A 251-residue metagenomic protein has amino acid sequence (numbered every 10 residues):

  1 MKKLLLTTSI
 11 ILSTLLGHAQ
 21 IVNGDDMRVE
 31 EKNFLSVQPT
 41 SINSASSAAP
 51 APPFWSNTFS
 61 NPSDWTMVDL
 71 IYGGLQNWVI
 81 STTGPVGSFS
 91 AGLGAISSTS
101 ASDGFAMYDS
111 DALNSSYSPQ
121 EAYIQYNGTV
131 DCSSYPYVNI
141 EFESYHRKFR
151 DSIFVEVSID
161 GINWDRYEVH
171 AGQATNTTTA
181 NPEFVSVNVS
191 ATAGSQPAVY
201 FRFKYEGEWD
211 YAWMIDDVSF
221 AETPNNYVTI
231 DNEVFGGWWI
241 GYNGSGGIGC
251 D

Functional and structural regions predicted by a protein language model:
M1-D26: Bacterial Sec-dependent N-terminal signal peptides
G24-D26, F34-A112, G172, W238-D251: Extracellular glycan-recognition surfaces and repeat-rich motifs
F59, I124-G128, C132-R147, P197-E206 (+1 more regions): Extracellular beta-strand-rich recognition modules
M107-Y123, Q173-T179: Extracellular beta-rich ligand/substrate-recognition surface
N114-S133, E183-S186: Short beta-strands within extracellular/lumenal beta-sheet-rich domains
Y117-Y123, E206-T223: Extracellular carbohydrate recognition
N163-G194: Extracellular carbohydrate recognition and processing domains and analogous Trp-centered ligand-binding platforms
